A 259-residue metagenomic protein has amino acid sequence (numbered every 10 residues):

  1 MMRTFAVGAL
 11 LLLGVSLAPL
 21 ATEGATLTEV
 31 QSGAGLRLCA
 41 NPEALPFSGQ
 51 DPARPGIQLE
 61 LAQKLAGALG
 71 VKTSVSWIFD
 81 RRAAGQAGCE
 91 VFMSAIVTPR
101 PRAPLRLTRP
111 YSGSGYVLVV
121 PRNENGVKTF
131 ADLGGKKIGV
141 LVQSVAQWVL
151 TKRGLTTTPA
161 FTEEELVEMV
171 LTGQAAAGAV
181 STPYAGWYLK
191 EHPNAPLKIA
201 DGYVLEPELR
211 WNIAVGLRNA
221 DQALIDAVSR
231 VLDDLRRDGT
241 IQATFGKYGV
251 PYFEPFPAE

Functional and structural regions predicted by a protein language model:
M1-A9: Bacterial N-terminal signal peptides that target proteins for export
G8-A18: Bacterial N-terminal signal peptides
G24-A95, R100-A103: Extracytoplasmic small-molecule ligand-binding "clamshell" domains of the periplasmic binding protein/Venus flytrap
R37, P42-L45, P52-G67, I96-T98 (+3 more regions): Bilobed "Venus flytrap"/periplasmic-binding protein-like clamshell domains and structurally analogous long
N41-P42, S112-V120, K190-L232, V250-E259: Periplasmic-binding protein-like
G56-A68, E124, A131-K137, S144-V145 (+2 more regions): Extended ligand-binding regions for polar small-molecule ligands
R82-G85, A95-P104, K152, A176-L209: A ligand-binding cleft/hinge motif common to bilobed small-molecule-binding domains
W148-F161, P196-I199, S229-E259: Ligand-binding clefts/hinges and TM-proximal coupling segments of bilobed small-molecule sensing domains
